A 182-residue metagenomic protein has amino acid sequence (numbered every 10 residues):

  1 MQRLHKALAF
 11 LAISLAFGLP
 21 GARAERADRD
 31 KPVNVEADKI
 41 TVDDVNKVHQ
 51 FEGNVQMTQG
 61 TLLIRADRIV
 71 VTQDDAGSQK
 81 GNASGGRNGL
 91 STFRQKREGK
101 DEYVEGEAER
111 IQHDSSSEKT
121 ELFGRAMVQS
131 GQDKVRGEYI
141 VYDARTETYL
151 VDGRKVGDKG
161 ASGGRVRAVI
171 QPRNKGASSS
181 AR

Functional and structural regions predicted by a protein language model:
M1-R182: Mature-chain termini and adjacent capping regions
